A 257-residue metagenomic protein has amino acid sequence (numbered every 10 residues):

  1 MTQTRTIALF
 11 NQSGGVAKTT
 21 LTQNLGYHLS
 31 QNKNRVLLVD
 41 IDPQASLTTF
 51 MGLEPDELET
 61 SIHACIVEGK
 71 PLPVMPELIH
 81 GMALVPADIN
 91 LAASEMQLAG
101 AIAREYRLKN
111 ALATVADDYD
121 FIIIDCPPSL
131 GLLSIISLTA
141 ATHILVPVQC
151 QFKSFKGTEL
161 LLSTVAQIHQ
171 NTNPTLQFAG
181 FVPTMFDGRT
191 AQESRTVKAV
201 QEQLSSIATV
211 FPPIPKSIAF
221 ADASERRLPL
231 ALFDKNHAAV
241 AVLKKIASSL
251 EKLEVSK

Functional and structural regions predicted by a protein language model:
M1-K257: P-loop NTP-binding core
